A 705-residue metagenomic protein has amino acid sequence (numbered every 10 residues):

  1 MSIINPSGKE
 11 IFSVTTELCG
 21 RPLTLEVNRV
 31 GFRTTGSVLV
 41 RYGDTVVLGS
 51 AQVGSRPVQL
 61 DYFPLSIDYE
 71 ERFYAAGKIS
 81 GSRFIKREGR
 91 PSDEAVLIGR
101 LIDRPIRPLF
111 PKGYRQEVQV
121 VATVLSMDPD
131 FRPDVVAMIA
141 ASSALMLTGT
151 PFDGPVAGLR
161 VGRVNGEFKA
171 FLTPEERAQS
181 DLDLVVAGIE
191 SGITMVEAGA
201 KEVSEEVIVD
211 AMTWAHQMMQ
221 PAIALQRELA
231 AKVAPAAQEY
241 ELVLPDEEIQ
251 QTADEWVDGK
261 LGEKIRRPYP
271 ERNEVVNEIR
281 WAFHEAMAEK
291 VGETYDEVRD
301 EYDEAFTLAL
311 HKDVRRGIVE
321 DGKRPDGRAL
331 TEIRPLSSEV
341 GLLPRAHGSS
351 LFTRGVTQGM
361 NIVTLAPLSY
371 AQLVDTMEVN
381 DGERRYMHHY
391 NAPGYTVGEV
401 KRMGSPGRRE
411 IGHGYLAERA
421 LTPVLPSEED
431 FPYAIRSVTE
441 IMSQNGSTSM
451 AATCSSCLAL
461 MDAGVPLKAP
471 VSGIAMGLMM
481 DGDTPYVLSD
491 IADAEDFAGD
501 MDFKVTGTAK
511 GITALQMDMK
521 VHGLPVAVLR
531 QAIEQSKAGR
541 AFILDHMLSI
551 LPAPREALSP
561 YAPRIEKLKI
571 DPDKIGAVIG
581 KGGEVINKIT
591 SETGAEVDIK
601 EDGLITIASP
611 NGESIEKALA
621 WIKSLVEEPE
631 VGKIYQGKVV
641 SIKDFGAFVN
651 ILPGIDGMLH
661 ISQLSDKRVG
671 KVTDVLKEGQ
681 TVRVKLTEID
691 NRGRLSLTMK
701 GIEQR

Functional and structural regions predicted by a protein language model:
S2-F12, L18-R21, T35, V46 (+12 more regions): Alpha/propeptide regions of enzymes that mature by internal proteolysis
S2-V53, Q59, E241-D381, P563-A577 (+2 more regions): Extended amphipathic alpha-helical scaffolds
P22, T34-Q119, V124-F131, E197 (+3 more regions): Glycine-rich, flexible beta-strand/loop modules in the N-terminal catalytic cores of phosphate-handling
Y42, A51-V53, Y69-E71, A122-S126 (+19 more regions): Flexible glycine-/small-residue-rich
K112-V118, D153-P155, A222-Y240, E271 (+7 more regions): Flexible, glycine/charged-enriched surface loops at secondary-structure junctions
A122-V124, T194-G199, Y240-L244, E255-R266 (+6 more regions): Short, hydrophobic beta-strand segments
G149-R267, L460-E556: Mobile "lid/hinge" segments at catalytic clefts and subdomain interfaces of large enzymes
Y561-I565, P572-R705: Single-stranded RNA-binding regions, centering on S1/OB-family and related RNA-binding modules
